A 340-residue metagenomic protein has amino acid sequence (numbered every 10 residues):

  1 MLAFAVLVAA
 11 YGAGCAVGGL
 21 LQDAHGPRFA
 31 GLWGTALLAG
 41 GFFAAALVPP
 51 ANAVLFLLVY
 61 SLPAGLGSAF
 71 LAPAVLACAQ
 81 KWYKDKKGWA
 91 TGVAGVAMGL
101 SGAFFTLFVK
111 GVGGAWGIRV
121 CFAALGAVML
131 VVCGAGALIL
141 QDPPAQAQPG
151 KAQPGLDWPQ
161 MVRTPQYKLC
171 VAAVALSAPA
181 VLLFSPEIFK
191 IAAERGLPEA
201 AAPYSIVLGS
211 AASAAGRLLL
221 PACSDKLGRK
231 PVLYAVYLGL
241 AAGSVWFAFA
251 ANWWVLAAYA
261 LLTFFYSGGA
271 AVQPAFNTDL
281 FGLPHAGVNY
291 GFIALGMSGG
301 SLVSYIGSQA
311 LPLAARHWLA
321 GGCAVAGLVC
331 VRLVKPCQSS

Functional and structural regions predicted by a protein language model:
G14-P27, R217-G228: Helix-to-loop junctions at the C-terminal end of transmembrane segments in multipass secondary transporters
A36-P50, G239-A251: C-terminal ends and interior cores of transmembrane alpha-helices in multi-pass membrane transporters/permeases
A53-F70, A175, W254-G268: Hydrophobic core of transmembrane alpha-helices in multi-pass small-molecule transporters, especially MFS/SLC-type
S68-Y83, A90-T91, G268-F281: Intracellular juxtamembrane helix-capping segments at the cytosolic ends of symmetry-related transmembrane helices
V93, L280-P312: A late C-terminal transmembrane helix in Major Facilitator Superfamily
A97-Q141: Helix-loop-helix hairpin linking two adjacent transmembrane segments in secondary transporters
G126-G150, L328-K335: C-terminal membrane-cytosol helix-exit motif in multi-pass small-molecule transporters
P165-A222, S304: Extracytoplasmic gate region of multi-pass secondary transporters
